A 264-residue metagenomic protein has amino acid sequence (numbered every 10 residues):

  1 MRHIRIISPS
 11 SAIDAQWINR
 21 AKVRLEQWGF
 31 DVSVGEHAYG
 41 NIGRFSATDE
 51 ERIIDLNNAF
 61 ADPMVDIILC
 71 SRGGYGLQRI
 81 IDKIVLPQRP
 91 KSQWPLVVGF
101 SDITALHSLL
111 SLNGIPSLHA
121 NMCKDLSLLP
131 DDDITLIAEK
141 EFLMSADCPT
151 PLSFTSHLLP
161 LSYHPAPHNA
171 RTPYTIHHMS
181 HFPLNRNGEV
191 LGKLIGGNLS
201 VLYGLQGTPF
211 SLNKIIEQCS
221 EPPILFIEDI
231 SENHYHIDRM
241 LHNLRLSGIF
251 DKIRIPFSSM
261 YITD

Functional and structural regions predicted by a protein language model:
M1-M64: ATP/NTP phosphate-donor binding region
V32, I67-L69, V98, I224-F226 (+1 more regions): Structural motif
I67-Q78, F100: N-terminal glycine-rich "phosphate-gripper" loop used for MgATP/nucleotide binding and carboxylate activation
L86-D125: Short, acidic/small-residue loops that bind anionic groups at enzyme active sites
L118-S200: Conserved anion/nucleotide-ligand pocket segment
M179, G196-V201, L205-P223: Glycine-rich, aromatic-lined ligand/substrate-binding cores of catalytic and carbohydrate-binding domains
F210-D264: Internal helical hairpin/lid segments
